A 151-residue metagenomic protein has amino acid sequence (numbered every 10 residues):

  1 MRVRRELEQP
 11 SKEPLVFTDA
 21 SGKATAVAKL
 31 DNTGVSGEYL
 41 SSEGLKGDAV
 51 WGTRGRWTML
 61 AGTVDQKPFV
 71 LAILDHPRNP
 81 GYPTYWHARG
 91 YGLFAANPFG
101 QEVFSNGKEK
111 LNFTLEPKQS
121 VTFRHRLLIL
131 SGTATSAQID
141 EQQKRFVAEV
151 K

Functional and structural regions predicted by a protein language model:
M1-Q9, L127-S131: Beta-strand elements of well-folded, non-transmembrane domains
Q9-K108: Trp/Gly-enriched beta-strand surface patches
L71-K151: Beta-strand-rich recognition/accessory modules
